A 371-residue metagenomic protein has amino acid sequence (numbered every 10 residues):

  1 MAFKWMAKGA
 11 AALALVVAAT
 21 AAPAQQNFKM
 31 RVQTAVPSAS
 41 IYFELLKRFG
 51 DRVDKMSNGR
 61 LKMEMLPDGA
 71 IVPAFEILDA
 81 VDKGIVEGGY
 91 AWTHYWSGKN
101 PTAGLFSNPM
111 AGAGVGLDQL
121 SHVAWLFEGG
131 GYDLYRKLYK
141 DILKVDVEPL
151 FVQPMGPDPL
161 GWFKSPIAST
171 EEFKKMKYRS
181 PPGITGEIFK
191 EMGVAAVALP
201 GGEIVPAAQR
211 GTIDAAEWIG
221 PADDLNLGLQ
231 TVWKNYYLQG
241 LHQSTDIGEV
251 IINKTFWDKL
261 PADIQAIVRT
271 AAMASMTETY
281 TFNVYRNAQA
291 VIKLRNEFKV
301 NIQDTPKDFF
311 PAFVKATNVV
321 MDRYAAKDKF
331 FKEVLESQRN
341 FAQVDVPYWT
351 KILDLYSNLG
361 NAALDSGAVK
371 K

Functional and structural regions predicted by a protein language model:
W5, A10-L13, Q25-H122, I142-K371: N-terminal secretory/targeting leader peptides
A18-A21: N-terminal signal peptide c-region/cleavage motif recognized by signal peptidases
G130-K144: Hinge/lid segment of periplasmic solute-binding proteins
